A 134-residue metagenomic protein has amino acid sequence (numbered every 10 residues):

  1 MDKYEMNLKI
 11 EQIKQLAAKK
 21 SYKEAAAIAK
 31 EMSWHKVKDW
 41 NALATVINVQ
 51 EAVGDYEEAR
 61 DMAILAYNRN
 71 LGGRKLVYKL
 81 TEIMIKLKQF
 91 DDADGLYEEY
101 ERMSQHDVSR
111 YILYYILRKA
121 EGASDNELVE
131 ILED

Functional and structural regions predicted by a protein language model:
E5-H35: Alpha-helical segment of the N-proximal tetratricopeptide repeat
N7, N41, K75, V108-R110: Start-of-helix register in tetratricopeptide repeats
Q12, V46, L80, I112-I116: Structural register within alpha-helical repeat arrays
L16, Q50, M84, R118-K119: Residue at a conserved register position within TPR or TPR-like alpha-solenoid repeats
K19, V53, L87, E121-A123: Structural motif corresponding to the intra-repeat A-B loop/turn of tetratricopeptide repeats
A25-E31, E57-Y67, D91-R102, S124-D134: Alpha-helical repeat scaffolds
K30, W40-A52, D61-N68, K79-E82: Alpha-helical adaptor scaffolds
V37, L71, Q105-H106: Short coil turns that delineate tetratricopeptide repeat
